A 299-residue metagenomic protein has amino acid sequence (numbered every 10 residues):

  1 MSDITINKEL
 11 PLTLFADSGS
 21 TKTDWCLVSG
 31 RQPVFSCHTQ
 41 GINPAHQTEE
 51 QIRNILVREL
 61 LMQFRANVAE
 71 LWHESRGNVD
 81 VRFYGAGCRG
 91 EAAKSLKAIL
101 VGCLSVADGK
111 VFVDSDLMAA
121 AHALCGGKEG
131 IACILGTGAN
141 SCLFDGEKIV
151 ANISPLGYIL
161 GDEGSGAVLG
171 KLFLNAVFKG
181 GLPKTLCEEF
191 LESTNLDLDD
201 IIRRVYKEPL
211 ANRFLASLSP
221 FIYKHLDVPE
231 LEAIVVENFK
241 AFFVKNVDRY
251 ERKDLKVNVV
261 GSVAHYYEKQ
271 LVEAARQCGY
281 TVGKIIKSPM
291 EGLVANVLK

Functional and structural regions predicted by a protein language model:
M1-V79, G102-C103, L124-I131, L172-K299: ATP-binding/phosphotransfer module of carbohydrate and carboxylate kinases, centering on a glycine-rich
I55, Y84-A92: Alpha-helical substrate-recognition element adjacent to the catalytic core
R89-L182: Phosphate-binding/catalytic loop of phosphoryl-transfer enzymes
